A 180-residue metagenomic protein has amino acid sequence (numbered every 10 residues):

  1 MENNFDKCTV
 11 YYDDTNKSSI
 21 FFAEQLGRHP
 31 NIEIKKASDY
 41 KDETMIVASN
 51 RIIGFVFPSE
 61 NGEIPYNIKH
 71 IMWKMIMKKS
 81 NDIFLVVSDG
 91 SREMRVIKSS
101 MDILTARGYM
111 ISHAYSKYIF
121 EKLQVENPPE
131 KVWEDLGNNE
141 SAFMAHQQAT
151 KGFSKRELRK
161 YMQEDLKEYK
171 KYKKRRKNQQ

Functional and structural regions predicted by a protein language model:
M1-Q180: FMN-binding flavodoxin-like domain, especially the glycine-rich phosphate-binding loop
